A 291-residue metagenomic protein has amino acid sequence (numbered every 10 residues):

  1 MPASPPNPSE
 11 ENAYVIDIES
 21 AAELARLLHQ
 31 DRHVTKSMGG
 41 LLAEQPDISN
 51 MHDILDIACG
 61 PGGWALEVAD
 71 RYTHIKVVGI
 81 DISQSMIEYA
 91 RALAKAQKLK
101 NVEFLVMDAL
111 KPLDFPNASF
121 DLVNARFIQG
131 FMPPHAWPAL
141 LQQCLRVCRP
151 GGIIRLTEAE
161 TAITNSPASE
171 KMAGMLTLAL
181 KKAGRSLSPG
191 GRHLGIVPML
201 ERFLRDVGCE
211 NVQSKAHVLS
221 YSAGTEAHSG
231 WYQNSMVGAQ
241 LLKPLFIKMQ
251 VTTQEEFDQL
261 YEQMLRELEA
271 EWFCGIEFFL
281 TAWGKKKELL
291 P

Functional and structural regions predicted by a protein language model:
P5-P6, E11-I18, A22, M175-A179 (+1 more regions): C-terminal helical/coil "lid" or tail adjacent to the Rossmann-like core of SAM-dependent
H29-D53, E67, R71: Conserved alpha-helix/loop element of class I SAM-dependent methyltransferases that forms part of the SAM/SAH-binding
M51-P112, A139: Class I SAM-dependent methyltransferase SAM/SAH-binding core
L113-L122: A short acidic, Gly/Pro-enriched loop at the edge of an enzyme's catalytic core that lines a small-molecule cofactor
A125-Q129, T157: Residues lining the SAM
P138-I153: A short glycine-rich, Lys/Arg-flanked "PGG" loop and its adjoining helix->strand segment in the class I
I153-Y232, M236: Conserved catalytic/acceptor-binding region of the Class I
V207-E210, E277-P291: Core SAM-dependent methyltransferase catalytic element
